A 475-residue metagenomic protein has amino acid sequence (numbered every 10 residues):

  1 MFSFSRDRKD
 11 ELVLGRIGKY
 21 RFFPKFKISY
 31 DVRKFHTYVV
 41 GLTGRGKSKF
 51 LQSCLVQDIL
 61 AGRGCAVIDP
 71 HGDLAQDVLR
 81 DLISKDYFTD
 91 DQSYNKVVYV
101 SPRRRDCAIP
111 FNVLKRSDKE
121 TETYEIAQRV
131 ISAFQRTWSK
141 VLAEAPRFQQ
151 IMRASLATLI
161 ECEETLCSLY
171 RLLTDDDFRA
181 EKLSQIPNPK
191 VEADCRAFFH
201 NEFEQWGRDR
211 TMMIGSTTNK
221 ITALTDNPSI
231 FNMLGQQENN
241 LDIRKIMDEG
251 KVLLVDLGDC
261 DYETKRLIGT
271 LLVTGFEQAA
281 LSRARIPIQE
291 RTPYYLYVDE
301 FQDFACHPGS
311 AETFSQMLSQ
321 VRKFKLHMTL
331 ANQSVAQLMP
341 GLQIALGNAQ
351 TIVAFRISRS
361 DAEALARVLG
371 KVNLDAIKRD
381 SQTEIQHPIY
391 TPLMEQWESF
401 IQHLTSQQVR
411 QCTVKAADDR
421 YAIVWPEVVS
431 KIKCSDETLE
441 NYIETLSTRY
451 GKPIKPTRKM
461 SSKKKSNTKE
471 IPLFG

Functional and structural regions predicted by a protein language model:
F2-F22, Y30-V32, T37-R45, F50-L326 (+5 more regions): P-loop NTPase motor domains
F2-S5, A143, S315-L318, A336-G475: P-loop NTPase motor core of the ASCE superfamily
K25-K27, A422-I423: Well-ordered beta-strand positions in beta-sheet-rich domains
R103-R105, S334, S358: Short, solvent-exposed coil/turn elements at secondary-structure transition points
P308, N332-Q333, R356-I357: Short beta->alpha connector loops at strand-helix junctions that form conserved, small/polar/Pro-enriched
